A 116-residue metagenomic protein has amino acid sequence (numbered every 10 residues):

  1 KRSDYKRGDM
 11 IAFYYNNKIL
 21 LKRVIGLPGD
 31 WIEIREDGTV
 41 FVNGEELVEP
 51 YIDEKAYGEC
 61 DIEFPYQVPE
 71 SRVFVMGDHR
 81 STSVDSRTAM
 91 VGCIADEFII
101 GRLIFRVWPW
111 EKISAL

Functional and structural regions predicted by a protein language model:
K1-L116: Soluble "head" domains of membrane/secretory-pathway proteins
